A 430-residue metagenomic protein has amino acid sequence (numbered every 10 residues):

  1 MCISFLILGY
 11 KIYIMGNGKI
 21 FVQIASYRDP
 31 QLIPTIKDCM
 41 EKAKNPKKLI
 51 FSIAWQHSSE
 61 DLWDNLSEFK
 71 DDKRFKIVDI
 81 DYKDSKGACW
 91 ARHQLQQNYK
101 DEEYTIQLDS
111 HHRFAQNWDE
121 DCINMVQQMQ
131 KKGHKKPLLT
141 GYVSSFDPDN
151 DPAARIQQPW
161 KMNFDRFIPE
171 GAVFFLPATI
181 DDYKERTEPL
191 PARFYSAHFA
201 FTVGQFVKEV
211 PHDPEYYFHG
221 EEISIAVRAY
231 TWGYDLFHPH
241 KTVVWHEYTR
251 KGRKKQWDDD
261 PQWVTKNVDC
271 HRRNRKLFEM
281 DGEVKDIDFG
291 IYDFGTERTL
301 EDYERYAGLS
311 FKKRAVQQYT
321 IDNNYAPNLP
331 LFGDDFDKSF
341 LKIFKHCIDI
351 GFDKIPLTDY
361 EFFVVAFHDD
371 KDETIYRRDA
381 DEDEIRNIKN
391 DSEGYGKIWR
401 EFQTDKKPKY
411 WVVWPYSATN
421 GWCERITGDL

Functional and structural regions predicted by a protein language model:
I7-K11: Short, positively charged and aromatic/hydrophobic N-terminal segments
G18-I225, T231-D288: Catalytic cores of eukaryotic secretory-pathway lumenal/extracellular enzymes that build and remodel glycoconjugates
D151-P152, G171-T187, P191-F201, G252-L430: Terminal low-complexity segments of carbohydrate-biosynthetic enzymes
